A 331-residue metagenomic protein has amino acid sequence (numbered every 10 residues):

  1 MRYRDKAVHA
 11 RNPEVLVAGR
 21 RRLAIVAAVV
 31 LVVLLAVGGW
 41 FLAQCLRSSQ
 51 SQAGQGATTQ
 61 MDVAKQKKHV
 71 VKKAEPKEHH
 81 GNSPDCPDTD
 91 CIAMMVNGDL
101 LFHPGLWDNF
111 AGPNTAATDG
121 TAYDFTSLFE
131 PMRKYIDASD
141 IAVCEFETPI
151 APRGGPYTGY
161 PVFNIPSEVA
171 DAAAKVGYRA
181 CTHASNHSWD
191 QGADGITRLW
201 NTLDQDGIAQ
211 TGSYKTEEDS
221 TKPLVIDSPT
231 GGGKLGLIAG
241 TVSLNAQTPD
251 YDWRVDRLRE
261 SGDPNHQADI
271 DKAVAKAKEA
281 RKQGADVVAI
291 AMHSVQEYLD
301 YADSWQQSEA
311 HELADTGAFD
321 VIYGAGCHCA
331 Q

Functional and structural regions predicted by a protein language model:
R2-P13, R22-S49, G54, T58-Q331: Acidic, metal/ion-coordinating pockets
G19: Surface-exposed ligand-recognition segments of extracellular binding domains, strongest in the long/variable loop
